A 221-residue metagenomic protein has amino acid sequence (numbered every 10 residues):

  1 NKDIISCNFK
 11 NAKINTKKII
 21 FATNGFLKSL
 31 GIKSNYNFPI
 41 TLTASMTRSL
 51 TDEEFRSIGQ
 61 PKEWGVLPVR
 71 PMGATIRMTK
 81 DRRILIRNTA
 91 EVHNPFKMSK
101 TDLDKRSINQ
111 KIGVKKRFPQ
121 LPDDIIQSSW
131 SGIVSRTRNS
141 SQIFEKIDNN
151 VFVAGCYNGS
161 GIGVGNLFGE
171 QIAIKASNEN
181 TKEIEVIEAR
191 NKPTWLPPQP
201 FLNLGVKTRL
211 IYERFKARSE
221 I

Functional and structural regions predicted by a protein language model:
K2-D3, K13-E53, S57-I147: Active-site substrate-recognition segment that forms the wall of the catalytic cavity or substrate channel
S6-F9: SH3/SH3-like beta-barrel fold
I147-V153, Y157-I221: C-terminal lid/capping helical subdomain adjacent to the catalytic/cofactor pocket in oxidative enzymes
